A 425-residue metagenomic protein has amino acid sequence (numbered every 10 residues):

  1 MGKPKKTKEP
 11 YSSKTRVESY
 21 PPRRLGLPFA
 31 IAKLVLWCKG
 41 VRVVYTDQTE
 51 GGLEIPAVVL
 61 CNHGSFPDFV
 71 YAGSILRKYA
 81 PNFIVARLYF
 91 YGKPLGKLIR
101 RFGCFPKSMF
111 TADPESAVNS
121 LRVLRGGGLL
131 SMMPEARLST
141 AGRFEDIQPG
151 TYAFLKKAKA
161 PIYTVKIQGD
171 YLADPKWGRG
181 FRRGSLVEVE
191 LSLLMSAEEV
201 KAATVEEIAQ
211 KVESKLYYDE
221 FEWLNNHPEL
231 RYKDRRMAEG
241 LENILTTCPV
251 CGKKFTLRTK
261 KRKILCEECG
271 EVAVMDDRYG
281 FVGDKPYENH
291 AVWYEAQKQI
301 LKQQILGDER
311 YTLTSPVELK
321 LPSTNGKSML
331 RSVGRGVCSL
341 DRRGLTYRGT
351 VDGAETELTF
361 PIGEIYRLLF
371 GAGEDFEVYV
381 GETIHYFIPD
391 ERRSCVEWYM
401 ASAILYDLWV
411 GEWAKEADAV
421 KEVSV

Functional and structural regions predicted by a protein language model:
P4-R23: Short, compositionally biased "basic patch" segments
S19-P28, A32, L36-Q210, H227-P228 (+10 more regions): Soluble catalytic domains of membrane acyltransferases
S185-E188, S192-K201, A209-Y217, V378-V380 (+3 more regions): Rieske [2Fe-2S] iron-sulfur-binding subdomain
E206-I244: A conserved mid-domain beta-alpha-beta active-site/ligand-binding segment of alpha/beta enzyme cores
K233-P286: Cys/His-rich short segments
F281-C338: Anionic N-terminal interaction surfaces
L321-D375, D390: Phosphoinositide-binding peripheral membrane targeting modules
I362-V425: Acidic, Ser/Thr- and proline-rich intrinsically disordered linker/docking segments of eukaryotic scaffolds
